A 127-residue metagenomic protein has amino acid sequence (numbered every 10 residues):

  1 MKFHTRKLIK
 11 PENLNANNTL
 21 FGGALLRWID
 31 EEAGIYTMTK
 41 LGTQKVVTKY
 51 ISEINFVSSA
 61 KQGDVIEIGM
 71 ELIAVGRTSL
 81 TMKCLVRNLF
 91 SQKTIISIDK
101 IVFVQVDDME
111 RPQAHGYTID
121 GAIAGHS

Functional and structural regions predicted by a protein language model:
M1-Y50, V104-S127: Hot-dog-fold acyl-thioester-processing enzymes
F3-H4, F56, K61-Q62, I73-S127: HotDog/MaoC-like acyl-thioester-processing domains
K10, F21-W28, F56, Q62 (+2 more regions): Broad hydrophobic/π-residue packing in well-ordered secondary structure
I35-I73: A contiguous binding-surface segment within folded domains or other stable secondary-structure elements
